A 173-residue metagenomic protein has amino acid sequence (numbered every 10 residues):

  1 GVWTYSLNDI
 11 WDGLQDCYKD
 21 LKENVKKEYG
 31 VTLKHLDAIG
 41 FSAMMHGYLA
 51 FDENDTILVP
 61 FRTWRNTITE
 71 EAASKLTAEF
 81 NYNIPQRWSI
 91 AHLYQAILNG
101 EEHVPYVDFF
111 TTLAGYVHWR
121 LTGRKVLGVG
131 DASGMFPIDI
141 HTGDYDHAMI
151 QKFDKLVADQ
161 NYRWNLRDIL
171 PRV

Functional and structural regions predicted by a protein language model:
G1: N-terminal polybasic phosphate/anion-binding patch
T4, N8-W11, D16-V173: Glycine-rich phosphate-binding/catalytic subdomain of phosphoryl-transfer and nucleotide/sugar-phosphate-processing
